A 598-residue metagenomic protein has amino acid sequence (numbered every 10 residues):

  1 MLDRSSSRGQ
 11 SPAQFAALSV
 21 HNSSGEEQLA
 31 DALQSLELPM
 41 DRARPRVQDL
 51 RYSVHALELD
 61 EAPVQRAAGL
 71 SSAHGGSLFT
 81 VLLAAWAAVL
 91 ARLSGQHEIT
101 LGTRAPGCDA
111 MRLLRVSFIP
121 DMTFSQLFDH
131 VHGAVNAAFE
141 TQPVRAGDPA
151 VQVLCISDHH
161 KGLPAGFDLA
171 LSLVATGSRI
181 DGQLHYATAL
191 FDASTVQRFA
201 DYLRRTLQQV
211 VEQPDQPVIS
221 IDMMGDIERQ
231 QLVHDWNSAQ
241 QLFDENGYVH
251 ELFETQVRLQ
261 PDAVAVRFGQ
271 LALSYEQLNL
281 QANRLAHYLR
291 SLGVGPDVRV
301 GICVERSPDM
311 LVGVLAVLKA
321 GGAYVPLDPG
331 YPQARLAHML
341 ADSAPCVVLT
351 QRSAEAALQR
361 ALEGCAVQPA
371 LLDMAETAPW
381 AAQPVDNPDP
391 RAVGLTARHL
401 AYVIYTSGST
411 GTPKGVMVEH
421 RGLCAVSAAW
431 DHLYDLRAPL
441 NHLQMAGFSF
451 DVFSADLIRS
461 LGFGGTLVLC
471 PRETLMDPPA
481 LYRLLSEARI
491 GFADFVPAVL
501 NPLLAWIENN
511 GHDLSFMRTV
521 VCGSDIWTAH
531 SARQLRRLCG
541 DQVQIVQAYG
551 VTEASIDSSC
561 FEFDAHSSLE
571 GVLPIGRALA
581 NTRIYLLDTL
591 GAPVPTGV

Functional and structural regions predicted by a protein language model:
M1-L18, M40, Q65, G69 (+7 more regions): Carrier-protein-dependent adenylate-forming modules in NRPS/ANL systems
M1-S53, A62, M122, D129 (+7 more regions): Short amphipathic alpha-helices and their capping loops
L2-A17, L59, Q65, L90-Q142 (+3 more regions): Acyl-thioester-dependent acyl-group transfer interface
F15, L101, G591-V598: Short, intrinsically disordered, charge-balanced linker/junction segments flanking boundaries in proteins
V20-S23, A62-A68, M122-T141, G147-A170 (+5 more regions): A short, small/polar-residue-rich loop/turn motif at beta-strand boundaries within alpha/beta enzyme cores
L36-P39, L70-D109, C155, G301 (+1 more regions): Hydrophobic "lid/gating" helix adjacent to the active-site nucleophile that controls access to an acyl-thioester pocket
D168, D309-L315, G322-A341, S353 (+2 more regions): Motif- and composition-driven signal specific to adenylation
